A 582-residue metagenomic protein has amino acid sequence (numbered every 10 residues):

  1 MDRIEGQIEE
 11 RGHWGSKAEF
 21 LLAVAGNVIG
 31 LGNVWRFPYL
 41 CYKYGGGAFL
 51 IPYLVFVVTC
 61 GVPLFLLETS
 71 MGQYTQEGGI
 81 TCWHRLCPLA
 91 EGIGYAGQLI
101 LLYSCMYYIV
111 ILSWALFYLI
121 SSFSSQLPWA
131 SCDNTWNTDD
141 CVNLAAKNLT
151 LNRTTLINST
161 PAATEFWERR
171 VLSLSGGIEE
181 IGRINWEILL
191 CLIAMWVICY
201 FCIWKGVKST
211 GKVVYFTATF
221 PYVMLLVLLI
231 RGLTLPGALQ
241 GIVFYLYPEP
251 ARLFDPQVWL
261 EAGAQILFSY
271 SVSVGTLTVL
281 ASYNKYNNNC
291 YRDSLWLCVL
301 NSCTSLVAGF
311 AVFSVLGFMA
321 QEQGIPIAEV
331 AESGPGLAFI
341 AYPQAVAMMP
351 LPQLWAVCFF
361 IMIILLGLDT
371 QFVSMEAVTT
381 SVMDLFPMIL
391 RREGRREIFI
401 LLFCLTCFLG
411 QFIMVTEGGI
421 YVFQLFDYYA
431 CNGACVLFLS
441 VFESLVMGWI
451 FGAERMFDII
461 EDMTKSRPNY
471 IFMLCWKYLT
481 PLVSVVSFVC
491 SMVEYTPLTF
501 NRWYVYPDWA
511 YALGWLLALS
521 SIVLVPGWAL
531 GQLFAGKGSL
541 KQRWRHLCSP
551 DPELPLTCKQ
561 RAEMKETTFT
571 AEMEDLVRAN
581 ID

Functional and structural regions predicted by a protein language model:
M1-S16, V207, G211-M375, T379-F412 (+4 more regions): Membrane-embedded translocation segments of transport machinery
M1-W35, L64-T69, G79, W83 (+2 more regions): Membrane-interface "cap" regions at the ends of multi-pass membrane proteins
D2, S16-V55, L66, I203-S209 (+3 more regions): Transmembrane helix-boundary motif of multi-pass solute transporters/channels
D2-R3, R36-I51, L64-Y95, Y118-W136 (+7 more regions): Flexible loop linkers connecting adjacent transmembrane helices in multi-pass alpha-helical membrane transporters
L22-G32, S104, I109, R153-L172 (+6 more regions): Hydrophobic, membrane-embedded alpha-helices of multi-pass small-molecule transporters
P38-L54, Q76, R85-P88, K208-T217 (+9 more regions): Transmembrane helix-loop boundary segments of multi-pass membrane transporters
Y108, F412-M414, Q424-M447, P468-D582: A generic transmembrane alpha-helix motif of multi-pass inner-membrane proteins
I109-E180, G237-R252, M319-Q344, F438-V441 (+2 more regions): Extracellular/lumenal N-termini and interhelical loops of multi-pass eukaryotic membrane proteins
